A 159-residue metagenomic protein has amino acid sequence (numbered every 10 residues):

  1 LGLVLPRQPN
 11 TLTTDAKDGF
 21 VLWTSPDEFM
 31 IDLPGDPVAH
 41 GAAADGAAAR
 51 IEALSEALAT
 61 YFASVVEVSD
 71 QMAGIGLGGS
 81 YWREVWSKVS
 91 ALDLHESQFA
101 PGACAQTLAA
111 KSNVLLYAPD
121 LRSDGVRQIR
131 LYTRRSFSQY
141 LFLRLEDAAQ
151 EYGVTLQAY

Functional and structural regions predicted by a protein language model:
L1-Y159: Basic, glycine/lysine-rich polyanion-binding surfaces/domains
